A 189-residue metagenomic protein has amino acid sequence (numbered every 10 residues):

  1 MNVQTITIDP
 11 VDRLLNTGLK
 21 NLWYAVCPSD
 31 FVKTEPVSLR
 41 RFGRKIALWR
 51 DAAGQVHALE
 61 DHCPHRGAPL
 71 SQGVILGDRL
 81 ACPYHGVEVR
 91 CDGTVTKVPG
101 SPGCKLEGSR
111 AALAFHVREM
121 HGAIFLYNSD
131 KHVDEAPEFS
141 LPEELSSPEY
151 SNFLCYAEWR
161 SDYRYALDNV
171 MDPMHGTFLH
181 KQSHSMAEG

Functional and structural regions predicted by a protein language model:
M1-V56, V89-G189: Rieske [2Fe-2S] iron-sulfur-binding subdomain
F42, R66, H85: Short Cys/His-rich metal-coordination motifs, predominantly Zn2+-binding knuckles/fingers
C63, C82: Short cysteine-rich clusters marking metal-coordination/redox-active sites
P69-Q72, C91: Short, non-ligating residues that shape and space the ligands of small metal-coordination modules and catalytic
Q72-D78, C104-S109: Short linker/helix segments within small regulatory modules
V74-R79, G93-K97: Short cysteine/histidine-rich zinc-coordinating motifs and their immediately flanking basic loops
